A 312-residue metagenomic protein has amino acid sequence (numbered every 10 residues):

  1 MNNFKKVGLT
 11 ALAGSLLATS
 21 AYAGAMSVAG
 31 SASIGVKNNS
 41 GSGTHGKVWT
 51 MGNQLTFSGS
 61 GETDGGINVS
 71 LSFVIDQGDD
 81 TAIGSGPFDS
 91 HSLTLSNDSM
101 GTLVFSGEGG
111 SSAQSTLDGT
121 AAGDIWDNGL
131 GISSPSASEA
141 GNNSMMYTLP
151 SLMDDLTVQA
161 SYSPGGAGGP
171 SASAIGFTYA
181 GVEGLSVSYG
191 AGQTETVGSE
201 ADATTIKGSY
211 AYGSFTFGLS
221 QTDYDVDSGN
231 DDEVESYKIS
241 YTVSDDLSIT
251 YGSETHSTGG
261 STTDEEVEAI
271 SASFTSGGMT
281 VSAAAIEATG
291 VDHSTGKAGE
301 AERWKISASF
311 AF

Functional and structural regions predicted by a protein language model:
M1-F312: Outer-membrane beta-barrel proteins
